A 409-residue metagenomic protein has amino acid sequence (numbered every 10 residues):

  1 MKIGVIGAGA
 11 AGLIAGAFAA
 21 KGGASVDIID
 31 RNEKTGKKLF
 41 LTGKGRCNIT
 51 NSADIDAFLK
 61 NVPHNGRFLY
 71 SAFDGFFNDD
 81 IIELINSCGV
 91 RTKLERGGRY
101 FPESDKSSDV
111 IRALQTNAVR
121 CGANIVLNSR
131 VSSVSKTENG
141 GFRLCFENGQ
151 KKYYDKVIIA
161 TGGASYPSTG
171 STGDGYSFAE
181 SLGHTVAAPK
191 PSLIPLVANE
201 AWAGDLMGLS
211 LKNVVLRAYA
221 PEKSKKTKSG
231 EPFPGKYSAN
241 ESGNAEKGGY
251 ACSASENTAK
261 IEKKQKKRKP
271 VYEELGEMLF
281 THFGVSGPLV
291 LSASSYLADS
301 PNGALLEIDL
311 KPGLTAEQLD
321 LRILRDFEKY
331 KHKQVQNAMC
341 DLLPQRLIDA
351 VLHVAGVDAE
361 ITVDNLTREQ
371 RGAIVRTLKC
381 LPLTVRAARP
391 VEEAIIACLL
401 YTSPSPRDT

Functional and structural regions predicted by a protein language model:
I3-D27: N-terminal Rossmann-like FAD-binding beta1-loop-alpha1 element of flavoenzymes
K21-L39: Glycine-rich FAD pyrophosphate-binding loop
E33-T35, L41, I49, I55-D56 (+3 more regions): An anion/pyrophosphate-binding glycine-rich loop and adjacent beta-alpha core in soluble alpha-beta enzymes
R46-K93: Glycine-rich active-site loop/strand segments that organize a redox cofactor
Y70-F76, G98-Q115, Y166-G170, L366 (+1 more regions): Short beta-strand to alpha-helix junction loop
L127-N139: A conserved short coil-to-beta-strand element within the FAD-binding core of flavoproteins
Y153-A164: Short hydrophobic core segments
Y401-T409: Conserved small/polar residues in nucleotide/adenosyl-binding loops
